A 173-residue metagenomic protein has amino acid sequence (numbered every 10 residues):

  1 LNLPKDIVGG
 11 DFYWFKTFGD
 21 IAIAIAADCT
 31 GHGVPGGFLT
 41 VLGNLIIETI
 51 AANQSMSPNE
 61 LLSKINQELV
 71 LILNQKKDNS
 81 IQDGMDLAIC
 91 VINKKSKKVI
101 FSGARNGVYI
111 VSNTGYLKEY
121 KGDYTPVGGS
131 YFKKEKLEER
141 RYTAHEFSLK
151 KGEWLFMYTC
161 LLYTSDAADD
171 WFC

Functional and structural regions predicted by a protein language model:
L1-P4: Short glycine- and acidic-rich boundary segments immediately preceding or forming the N-terminal edge of structured
I7-T30, P35, L39-T40, N44-S165: Conserved subregion of the PPM/PP2C metallophosphatase catalytic domain
Y163-C173: Single conserved hydrophobic/aromatic residue that forms the stacking wall/gate of nucleotide- or nucleobase-binding
